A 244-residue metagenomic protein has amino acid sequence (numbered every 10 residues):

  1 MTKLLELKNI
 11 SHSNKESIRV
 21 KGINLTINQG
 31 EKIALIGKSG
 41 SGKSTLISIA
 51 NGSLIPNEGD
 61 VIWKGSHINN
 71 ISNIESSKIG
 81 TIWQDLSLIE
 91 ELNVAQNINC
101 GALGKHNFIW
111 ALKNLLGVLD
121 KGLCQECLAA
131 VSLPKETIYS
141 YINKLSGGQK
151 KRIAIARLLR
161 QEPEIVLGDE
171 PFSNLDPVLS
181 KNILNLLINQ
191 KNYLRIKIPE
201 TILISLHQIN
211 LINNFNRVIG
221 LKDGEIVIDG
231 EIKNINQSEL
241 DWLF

Functional and structural regions predicted by a protein language model:
N51: Helix-to-loop junction immediately C-terminal to a conserved catalytic motif
H67-W83, G117: ABC ATPase NBD coupling module
L112-E136: Conserved ABC ATPase "signature" region
Y141-L145, Q149: Conserved ABC ATPase signature
A154-I155: Hydrophobic anchor residue at the start of the ABC signature
V166-D169: Catalytic Walker B motif of ABC-type/P-loop ATPase nucleotide-binding domains
P177-L179: Helix N-cap at the start of a conserved alpha-helix in ABC-type nucleotide-binding domains
